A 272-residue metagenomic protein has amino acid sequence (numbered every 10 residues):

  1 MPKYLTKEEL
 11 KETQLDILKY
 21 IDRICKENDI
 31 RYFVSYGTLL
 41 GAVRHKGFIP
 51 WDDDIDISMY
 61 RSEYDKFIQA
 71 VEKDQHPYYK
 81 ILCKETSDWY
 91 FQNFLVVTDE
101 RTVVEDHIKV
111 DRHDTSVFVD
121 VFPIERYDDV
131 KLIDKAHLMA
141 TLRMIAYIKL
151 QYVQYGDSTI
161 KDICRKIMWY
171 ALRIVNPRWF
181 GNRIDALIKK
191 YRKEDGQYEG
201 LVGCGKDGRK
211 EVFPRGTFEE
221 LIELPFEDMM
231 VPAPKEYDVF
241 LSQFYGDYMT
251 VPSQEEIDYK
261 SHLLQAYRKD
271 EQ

Functional and structural regions predicted by a protein language model:
P2-K26, I68-D129, Y147-G246, V251-Q272: Conserved catalytic core of two-metal-ion nucleotidyltransferases
D22-I55, M59, Y64-D65, G216 (+1 more regions): Active-site nucleotide-donor binding segment shared across nucleotidyl transfer reactions
V130-H137: A short secondary-structure junction signal
L138-L142: Short, His- and charge-rich active-site/binding loops that engage polyanionic ligands
